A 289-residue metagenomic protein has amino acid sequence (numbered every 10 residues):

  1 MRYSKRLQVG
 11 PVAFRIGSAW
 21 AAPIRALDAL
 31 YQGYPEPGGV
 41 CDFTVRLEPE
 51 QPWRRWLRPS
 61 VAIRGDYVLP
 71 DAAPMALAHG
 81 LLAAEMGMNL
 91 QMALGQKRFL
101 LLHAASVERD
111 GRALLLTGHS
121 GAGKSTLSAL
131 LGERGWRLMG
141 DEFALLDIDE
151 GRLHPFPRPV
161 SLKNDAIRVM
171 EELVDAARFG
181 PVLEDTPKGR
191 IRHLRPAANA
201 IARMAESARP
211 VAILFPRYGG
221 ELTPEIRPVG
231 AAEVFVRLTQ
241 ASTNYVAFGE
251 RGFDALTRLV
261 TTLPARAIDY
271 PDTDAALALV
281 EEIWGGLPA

Functional and structural regions predicted by a protein language model:
M1-A29, G39-D42, A93, A105-G118 (+1 more regions): Glycine-rich, often acidic-flanked micro-motifs that create phosphate/phosphodiester-binding or positioning elements
Q32-G33: An anion/pyrophosphate-binding glycine-rich loop and adjacent beta-alpha core in soluble alpha-beta enzymes
C41, R46-A93, W284: Charged, amphipathic alpha-helical linker segments immediately N-terminal to NTP-binding catalytic cores
R98-F99: Short coil-to-beta microelement around the adenine-binding A-loop and adjacent beta1/P-loop entry of ABC ATPase
G121: Glycine-rich NAD(P) Rossmann-fold beta1-alpha1 loop
K124: Conserved lysine of the Walker
L127-S128: Post-Walker A alpha-helix
